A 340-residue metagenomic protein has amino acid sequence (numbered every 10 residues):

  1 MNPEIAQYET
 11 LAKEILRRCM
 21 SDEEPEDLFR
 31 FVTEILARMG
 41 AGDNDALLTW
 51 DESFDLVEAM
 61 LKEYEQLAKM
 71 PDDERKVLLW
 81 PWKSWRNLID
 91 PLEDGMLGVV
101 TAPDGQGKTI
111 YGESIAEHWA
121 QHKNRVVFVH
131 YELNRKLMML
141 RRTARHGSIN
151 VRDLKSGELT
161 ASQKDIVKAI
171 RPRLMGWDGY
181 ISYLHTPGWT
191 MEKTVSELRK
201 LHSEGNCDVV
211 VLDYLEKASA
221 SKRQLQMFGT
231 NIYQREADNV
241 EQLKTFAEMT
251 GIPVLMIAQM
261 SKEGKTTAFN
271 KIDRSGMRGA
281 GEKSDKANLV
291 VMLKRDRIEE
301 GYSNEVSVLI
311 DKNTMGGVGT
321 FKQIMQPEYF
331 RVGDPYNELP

Functional and structural regions predicted by a protein language model:
M1-K62: Short, small/acidic-rich helices and loops at N termini and domain boundaries of DNA replication/processing enzymes
N44-I149, P172: The Walker A/P-loop phosphate-binding site
R86-N87, H118-N206, F321-I324: Cytosolic-facing regulatory segments adjacent to core modules
R125, G251-P253: Proline-centered loop/turn at the N-terminus of a beta-strand
E132-L133, M256-S261, D296: A short beta-strand-to-loop transition that corresponds to the Sensor-1 phosphate-sensing loop of AAA+ P-loop ATPases
S148, M175, M191-C207, Q242-T250 (+1 more regions): C-terminal regions of RecA-like/P-loop NTPase motor modules
S182-F246: Phosphate-binding/switch loop-helix module in NTP-utilizing enzymes
V211-L212, P253-Q259: Structural recognition of the conserved hydrophobic beta-strand(s) that form the central parallel beta-sheet of P-loop
